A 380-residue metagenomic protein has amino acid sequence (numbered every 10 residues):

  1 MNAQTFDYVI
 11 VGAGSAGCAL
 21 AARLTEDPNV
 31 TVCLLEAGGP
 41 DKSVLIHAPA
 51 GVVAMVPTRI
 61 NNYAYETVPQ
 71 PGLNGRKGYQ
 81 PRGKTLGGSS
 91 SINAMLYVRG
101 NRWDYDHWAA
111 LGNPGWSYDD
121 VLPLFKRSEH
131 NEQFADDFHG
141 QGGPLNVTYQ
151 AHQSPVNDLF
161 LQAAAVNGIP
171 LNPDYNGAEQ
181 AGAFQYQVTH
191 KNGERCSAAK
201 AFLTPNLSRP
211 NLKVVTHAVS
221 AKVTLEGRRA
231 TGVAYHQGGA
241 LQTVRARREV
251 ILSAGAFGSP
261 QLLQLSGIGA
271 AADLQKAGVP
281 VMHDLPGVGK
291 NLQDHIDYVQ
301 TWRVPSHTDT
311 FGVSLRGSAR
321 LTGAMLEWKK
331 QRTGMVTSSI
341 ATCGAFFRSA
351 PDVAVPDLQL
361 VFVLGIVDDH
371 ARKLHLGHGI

Functional and structural regions predicted by a protein language model:
M1-K126, D284-L285, H295-D297, T301-V304: N-terminal glycine-rich phosphate/pyrophosphate-binding loop and immediately adjacent elements
D27, T31, G38-S43, V223 (+2 more regions): Glycine-rich loop(s) and the adjacent beta-strand/alpha-helix scaffold that form part
K42, A109-A230, A234-G238, V299-M325: Conserved redox-cofactor binding core of oxidoreductases
P49-G51, N62-E66, Y186-H190, V215-E226 (+1 more regions): A glycine-rich dinucleotide-binding beta-alpha-beta segment and adjacent secondary-structure elements that constitute
T301-I380: FAD cofactor-binding and catalytic pocket of flavoenzymes
